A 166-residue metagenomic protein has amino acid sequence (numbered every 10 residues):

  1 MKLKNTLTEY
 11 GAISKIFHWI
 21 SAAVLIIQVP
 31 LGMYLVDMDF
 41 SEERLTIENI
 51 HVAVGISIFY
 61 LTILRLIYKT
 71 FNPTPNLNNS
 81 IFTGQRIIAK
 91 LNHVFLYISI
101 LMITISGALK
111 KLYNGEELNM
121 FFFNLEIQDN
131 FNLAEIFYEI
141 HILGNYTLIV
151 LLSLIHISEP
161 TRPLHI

Functional and structural regions predicted by a protein language model:
M1-Y10: Short, Lys/Arg-rich, polar N-terminal cytosolic tail immediately upstream of the first transmembrane signal-anchor
I26-V36: Alpha-helical transmembrane segments of multi-pass membrane proteins
I63-Q85: Membrane-helix interface/capping segments
N92-K110: Hydrophobic alpha-helical membrane-insertion segments
G107-E126: Juxtamembrane non-transmembrane "cap" segments at the membrane-aqueous interface of multi-pass membrane proteins
M120-Y138: Short, membrane-exposed interhelical loops at transmembrane-helix boundaries
L133-L151: Hydrophobic alpha-helical transmembrane segments
H156-E159, P163-I166: Single conserved hydrophobic/aromatic residue that forms the stacking wall/gate of nucleotide- or nucleobase-binding
